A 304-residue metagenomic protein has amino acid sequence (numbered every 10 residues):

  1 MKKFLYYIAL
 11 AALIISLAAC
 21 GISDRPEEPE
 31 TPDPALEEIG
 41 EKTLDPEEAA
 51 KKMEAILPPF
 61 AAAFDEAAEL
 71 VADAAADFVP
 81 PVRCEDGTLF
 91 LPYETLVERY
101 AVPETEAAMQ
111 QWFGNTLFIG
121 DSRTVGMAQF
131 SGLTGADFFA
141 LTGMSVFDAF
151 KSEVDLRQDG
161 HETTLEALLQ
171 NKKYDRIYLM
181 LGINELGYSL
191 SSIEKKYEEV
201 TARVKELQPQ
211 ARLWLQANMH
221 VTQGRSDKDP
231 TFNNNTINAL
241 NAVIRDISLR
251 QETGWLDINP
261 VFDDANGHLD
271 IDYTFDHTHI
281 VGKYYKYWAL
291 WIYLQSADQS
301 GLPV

Functional and structural regions predicted by a protein language model:
K2-I119, T124, Q129, Q299 (+1 more regions): N-terminal secretory targeting modules
E106-K196: Conserved SGNH/GDSL esterase-like catalytic core that processes O-acyl groups on lipids and polysaccharides
F139-L141, Q216, I258-V261: Conserved beta-strand termini and adjacent loop/short-helix elements that scaffold enzyme active sites in alpha/beta
L169, V204-K205, S248: N-terminal cationic-hydrophobic initiation segments that often serve targeting/anchoring roles
M180, Q216-A217: Alpha/beta-hydrolase-fold catalytic nucleophile elbow
S192-V200, I237-N238: Charged helix-capping and loop-helix junction motifs
Q208-R212: A short helix->loop->beta-strand "cap" motif at the edges of active sites that frequently abuts
V221-V304: Catalytic His-Asp segment of secreted/periplasmic serine-dependent ester chemistry enzymes
